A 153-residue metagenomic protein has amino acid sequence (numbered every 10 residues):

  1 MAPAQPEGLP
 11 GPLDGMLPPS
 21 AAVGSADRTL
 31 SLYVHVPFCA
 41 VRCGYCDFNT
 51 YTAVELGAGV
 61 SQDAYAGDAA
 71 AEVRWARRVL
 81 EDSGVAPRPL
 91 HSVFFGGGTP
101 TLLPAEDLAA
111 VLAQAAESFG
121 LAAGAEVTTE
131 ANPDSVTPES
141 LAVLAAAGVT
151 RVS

Functional and structural regions predicted by a protein language model:
M1-L32, S83-P87: N-terminal [4Fe-4S]-dependent radical SAM core
S20-A22, L32, E72-L80, P138-G148: Short amphipathic alpha-helices and their capping/turn segments at secondary-structure boundaries
R28-A66: Canonical Radical SAM [4Fe-4S] cluster-binding loop centered on the CxxxCxxC motif and its immediate flanking residues
C39, A69, F95, T129 (+1 more regions): Conserved, mostly hydrophobic/aromatic
A64-V93: Short Fe-S-cluster ligation motifs
P87-H91, P104-S153: Radical SAM/AdoMet-radical enzyme domain recognition
F94-P100: Glycine-rich beta-strand-to-loop/alpha-helix junction loops that act as flexible
